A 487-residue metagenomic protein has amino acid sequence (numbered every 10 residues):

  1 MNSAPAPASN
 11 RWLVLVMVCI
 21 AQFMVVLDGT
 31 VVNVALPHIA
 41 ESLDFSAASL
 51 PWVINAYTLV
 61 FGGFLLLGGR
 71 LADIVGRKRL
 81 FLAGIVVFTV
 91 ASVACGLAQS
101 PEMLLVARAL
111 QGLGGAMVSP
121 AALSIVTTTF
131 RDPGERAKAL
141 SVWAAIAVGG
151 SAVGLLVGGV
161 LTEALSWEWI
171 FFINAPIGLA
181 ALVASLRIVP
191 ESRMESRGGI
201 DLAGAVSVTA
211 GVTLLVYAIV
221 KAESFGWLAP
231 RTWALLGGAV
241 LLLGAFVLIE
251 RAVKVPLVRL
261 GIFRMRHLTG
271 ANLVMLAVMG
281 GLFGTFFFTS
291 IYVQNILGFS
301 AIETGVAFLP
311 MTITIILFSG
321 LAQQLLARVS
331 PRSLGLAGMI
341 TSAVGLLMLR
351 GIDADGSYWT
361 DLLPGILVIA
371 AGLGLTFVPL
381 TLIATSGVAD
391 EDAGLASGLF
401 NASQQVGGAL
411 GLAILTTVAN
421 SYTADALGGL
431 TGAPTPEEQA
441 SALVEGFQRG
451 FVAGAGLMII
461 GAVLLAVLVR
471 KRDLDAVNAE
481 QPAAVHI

Functional and structural regions predicted by a protein language model:
M1-N10, M194, T435-E438, L468-I487: Intrinsic disorder in cytosolic terminal tails and internal cytosolic loops of multi-pass membrane transporters
M1-R187, V329, I340-A343, L347-R350 (+1 more regions): Transmembrane-helix bundle of Major Facilitator Superfamily
A4-P7, L182-T209, R251-R266, A327-R328 (+2 more regions): Flexible interhelical linker loops that connect adjacent transmembrane helices in multi-pass membrane transporters
W12-V60, S166, A203, L228-G238 (+4 more regions): Transmembrane core module of solute transporters
I39-A40, L71-A72, V157-L165, I219 (+4 more regions): Interfacial helix-cap and linker-helix signal at transmembrane-aqueous boundaries of multi-pass secondary transporters
G76-I85, Q99-E102, V106, V118-A122 (+4 more regions): C-terminal module of multi-pass small-molecule transporters
L123, A175-M194, T209-K221, G238-V253 (+1 more regions): C-terminal membrane-cytosol helix-exit motif in multi-pass small-molecule transporters
E163-A175, V220-T232, S300, S421-A455: A membrane-interface helix-boundary motif in multi-pass transporters
